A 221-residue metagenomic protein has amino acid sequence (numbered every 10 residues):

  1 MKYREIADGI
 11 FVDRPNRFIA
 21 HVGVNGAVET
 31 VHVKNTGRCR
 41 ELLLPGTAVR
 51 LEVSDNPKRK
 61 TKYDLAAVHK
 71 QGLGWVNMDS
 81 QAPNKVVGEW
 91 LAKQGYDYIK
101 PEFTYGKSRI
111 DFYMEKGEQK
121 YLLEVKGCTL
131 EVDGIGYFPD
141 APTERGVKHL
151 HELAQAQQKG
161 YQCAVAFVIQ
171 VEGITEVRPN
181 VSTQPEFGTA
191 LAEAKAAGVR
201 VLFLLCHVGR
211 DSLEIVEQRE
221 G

Functional and structural regions predicted by a protein language model:
G9, I110-D140, L153: Conserved catalytic cores of phosphodiester-cleaving nucleases, focusing on short active-site segments
N16-H21: Short aromatic-glycine-enriched beta-strand elements
A27-E41: Beta-strand/loop nucleic-acid-binding surfaces
G37-R50, A154: Short nucleic-acid-contacting surface segments enriched for D/E, G, S/T with interspersed K/R
R40, G72-P101: Acidic-basic catalytic patches of nuclease active cores, encompassing PD-(D/E)XK and other metal-cofactor nuclease
L44-N56, L205-C206: Flexible glycine-rich surface loops and low-complexity tracts that mediate binding to linear polymers
G134-E144, A154-T183, L205: Nucleic-acid nuclease catalytic cores
Q170-G221: Domain-level recognition of nuclease-like catalytic cores that cleave nucleotide substrates
